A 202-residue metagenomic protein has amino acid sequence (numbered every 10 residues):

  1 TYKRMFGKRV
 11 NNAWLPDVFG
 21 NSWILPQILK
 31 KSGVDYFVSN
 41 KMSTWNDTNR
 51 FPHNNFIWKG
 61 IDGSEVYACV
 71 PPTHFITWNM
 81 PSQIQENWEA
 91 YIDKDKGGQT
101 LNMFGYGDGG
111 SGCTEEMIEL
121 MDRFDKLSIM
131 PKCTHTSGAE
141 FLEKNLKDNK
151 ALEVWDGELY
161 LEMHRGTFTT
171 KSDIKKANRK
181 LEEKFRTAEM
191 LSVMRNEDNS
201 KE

Functional and structural regions predicted by a protein language model:
T1-E202: Catalytic-domain carbohydrate-binding cleft regions of carbohydrate-active enzymes
